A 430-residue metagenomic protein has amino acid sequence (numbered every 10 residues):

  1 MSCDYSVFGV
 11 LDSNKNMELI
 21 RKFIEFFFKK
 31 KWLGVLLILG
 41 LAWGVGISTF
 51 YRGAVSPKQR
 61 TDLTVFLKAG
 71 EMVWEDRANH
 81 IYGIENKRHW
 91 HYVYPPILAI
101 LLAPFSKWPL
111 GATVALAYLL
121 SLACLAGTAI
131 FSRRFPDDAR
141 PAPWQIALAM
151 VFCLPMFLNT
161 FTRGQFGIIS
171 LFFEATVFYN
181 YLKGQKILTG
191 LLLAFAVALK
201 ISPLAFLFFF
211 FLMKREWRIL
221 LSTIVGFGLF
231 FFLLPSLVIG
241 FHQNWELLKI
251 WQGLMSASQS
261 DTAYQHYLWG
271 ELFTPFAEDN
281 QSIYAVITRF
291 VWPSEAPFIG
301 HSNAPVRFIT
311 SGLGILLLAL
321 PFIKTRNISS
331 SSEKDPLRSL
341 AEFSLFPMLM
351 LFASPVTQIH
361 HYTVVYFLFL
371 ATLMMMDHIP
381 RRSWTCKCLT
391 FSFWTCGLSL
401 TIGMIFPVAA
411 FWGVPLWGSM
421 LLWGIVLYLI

Functional and structural regions predicted by a protein language model:
N16-L188, M213-P355, I359: Primarily membrane-embedded glycan-assembly and transfer machineries that use lipid-linked glycans
L119-C124, I168-F173, A196-L204, I224 (+3 more regions): Membrane-embedded alpha-helical segments of multi-pass membrane proteins, especially the transmembrane helices
G127, F172-K183, F210, K214 (+3 more regions): Transmembrane alpha-helices and membrane-interface helical segments of multi-pass integral membrane enzymes
G190-L193, S202-M213, L221-G226, T363-V365: Transmembrane-embedded, aromatic-rich helix segments that form part of the hydrophobic channel/pocket engaging
A194-A196, S222-G228, F343-M348, C386-G397: Central hydrophobic cores of alpha-helical transmembrane segments in multi-pass integral membrane proteins
A371-I430: Aromatic-enriched
